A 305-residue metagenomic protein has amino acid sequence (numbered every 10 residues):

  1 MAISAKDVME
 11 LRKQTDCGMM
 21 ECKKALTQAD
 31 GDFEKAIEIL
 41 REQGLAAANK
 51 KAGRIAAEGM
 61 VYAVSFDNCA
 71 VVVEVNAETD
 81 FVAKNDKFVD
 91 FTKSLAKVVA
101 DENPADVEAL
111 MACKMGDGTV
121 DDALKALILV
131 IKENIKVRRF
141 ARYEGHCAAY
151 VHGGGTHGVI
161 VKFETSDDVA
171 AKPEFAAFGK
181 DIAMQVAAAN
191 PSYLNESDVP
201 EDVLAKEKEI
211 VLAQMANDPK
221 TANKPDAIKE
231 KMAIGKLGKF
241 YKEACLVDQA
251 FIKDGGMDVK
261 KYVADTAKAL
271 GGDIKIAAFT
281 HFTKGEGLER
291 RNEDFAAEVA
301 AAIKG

Functional and structural regions predicted by a protein language model:
A2-G305: N-terminal assembly/interaction segments in proteins that build large macromolecular machines
